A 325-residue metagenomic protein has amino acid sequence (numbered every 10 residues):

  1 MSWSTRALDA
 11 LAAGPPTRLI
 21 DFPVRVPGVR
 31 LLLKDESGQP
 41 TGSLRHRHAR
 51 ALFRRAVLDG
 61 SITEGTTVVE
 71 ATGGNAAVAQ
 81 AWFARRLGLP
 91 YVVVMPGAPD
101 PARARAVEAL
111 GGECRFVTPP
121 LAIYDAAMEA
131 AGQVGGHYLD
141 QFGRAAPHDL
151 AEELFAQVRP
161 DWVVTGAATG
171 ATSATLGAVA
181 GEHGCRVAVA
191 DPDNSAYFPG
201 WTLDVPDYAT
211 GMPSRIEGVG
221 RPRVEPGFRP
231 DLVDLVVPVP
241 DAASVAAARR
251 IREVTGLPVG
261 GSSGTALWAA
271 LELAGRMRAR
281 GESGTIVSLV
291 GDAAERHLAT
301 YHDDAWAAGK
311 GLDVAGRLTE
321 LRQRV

Functional and structural regions predicted by a protein language model:
M1-V325: PLP-dependent amino-acid enzyme catalytic core
